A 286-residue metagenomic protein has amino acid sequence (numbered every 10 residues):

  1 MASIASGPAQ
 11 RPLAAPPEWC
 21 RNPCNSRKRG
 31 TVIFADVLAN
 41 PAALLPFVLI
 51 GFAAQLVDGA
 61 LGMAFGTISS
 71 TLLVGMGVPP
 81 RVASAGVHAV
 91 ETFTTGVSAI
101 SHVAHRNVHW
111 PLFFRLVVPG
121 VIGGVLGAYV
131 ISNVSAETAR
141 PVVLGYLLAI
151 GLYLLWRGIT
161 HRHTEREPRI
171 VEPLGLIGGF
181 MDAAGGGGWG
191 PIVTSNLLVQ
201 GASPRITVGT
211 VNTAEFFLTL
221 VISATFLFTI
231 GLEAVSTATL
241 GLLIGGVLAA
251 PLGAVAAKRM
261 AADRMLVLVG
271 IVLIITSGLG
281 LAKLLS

Functional and structural regions predicted by a protein language model:
S3-I4, P8, P12-G59, A64-P80 (+4 more regions): Juxtamembrane transmembrane-helix boundary motif
Q55, S84-T92, V208-F216, L273: Transmembrane helix-bundle signature of multi-pass membrane transporters/permeases
G75, A85-S101: Early transmembrane hairpin of solute transport permeases
T92-T95, L148-G151, F216-L220, I274-S277: Small-residue-rich packing faces within the transmembrane alpha-helices of Major Facilitator Superfamily
S98, W189, N212, L218-T219 (+1 more regions): Secondary-structure boundary/capping motif
I206-T225, T237: Hydrophobic alpha-helical transmembrane segments of multi-pass integral membrane proteins, especially transporters
